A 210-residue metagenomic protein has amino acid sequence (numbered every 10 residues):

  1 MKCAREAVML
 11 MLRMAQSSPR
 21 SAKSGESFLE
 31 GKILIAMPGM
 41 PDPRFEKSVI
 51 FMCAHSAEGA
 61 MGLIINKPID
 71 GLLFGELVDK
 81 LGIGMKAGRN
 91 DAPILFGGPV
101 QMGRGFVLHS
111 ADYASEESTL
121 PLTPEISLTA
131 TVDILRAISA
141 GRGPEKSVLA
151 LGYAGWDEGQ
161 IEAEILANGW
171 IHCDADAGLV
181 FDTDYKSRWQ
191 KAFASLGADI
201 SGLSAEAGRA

Functional and structural regions predicted by a protein language model:
L10-A210: A short aromatic-anchored loop/beta-hairpin motif
